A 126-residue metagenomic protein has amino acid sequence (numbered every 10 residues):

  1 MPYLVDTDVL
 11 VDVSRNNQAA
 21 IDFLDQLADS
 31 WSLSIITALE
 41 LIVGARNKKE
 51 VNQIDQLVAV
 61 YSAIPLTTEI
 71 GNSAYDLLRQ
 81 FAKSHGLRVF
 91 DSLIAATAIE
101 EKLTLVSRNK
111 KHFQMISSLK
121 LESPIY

Functional and structural regions predicted by a protein language model:
M1-L33, V43-A59: Short, well-structured N-terminal submotif of metal-dependent ribonuclease cores
V5-D6, L33-S34, L87-R88, N109 (+1 more regions): Histidine- and aromatic-rich ligand-binding microenvironments
L10, A38-L41, G71, F113: A generic structural signal for short hydrophobic patches within well-formed alpha-helices
A20, S34, A38, V51-I54 (+2 more regions): A general structural signal for well-ordered alpha-helical segments in protein cores
L24-D25, K111-S118: Short loop/helix-cap segments at secondary-structure boundaries that form the rim of catalytic
S30, T104, K120: Residue-level detector of anion-binding/catalytic polar loops
A63-K111: Active-site neighborhoods of divalent-metal-dependent phosphate/nucleic-acid chemistry enzymes
S118-Y126: Short beta-strand->loop
